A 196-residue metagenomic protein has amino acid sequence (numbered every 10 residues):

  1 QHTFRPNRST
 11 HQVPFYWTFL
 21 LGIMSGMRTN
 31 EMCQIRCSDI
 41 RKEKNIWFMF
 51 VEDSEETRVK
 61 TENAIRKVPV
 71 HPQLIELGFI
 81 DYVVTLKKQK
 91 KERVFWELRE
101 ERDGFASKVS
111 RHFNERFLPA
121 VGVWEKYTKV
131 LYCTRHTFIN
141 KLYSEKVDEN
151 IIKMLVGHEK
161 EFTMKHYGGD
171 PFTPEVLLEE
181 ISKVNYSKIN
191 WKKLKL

Functional and structural regions predicted by a protein language model:
Q1-T29, C33: Basic, Lys/Arg- and aromatic-enriched nucleic-acid-binding interface segment
H2-S9, S25, Q89-R93, E101-R102 (+2 more regions): Short, basic (Lys/Arg/His-rich) helix/loop patches that form interaction surfaces in the mid-to-C-terminal regions
F15, N45, A64, E125 (+1 more regions): Exposed loop/turn and edge beta-strand positions of beta-sandwich/beta-sheet ligand-binding modules
Y16-W17, W47-M49, F79-Y82, L131-T134: Tryptophan-centric aromatic hotspots in well-structured domains and transmembrane helices
Q34-L77: Conserved tyrosine-mediated DNA breakage-rejoining catalytic core shared by Y-recombinases
S38-F50, P69, K87-Q89, H112-F113 (+2 more regions): Active/binding-pocket-proximal capping segment
P72-R111: Major-groove DNA-contacting interfaces characterized by cationic-aromatic clusters
V156-N190: Catalytic-site neighborhood detector that most strongly recognizes the C-terminal catalytic loop/helix of tyrosine
